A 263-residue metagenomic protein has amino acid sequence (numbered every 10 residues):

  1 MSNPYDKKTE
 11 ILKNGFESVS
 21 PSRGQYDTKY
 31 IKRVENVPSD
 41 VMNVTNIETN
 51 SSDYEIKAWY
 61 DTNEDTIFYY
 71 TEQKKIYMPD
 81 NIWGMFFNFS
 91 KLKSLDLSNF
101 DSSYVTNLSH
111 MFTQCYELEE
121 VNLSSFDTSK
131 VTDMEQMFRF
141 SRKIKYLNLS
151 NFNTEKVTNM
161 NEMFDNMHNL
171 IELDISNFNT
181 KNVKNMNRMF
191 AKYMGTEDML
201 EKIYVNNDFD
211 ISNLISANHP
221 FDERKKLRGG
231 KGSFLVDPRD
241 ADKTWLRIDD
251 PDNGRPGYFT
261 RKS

Functional and structural regions predicted by a protein language model:
M1-S263: Negatively charged
